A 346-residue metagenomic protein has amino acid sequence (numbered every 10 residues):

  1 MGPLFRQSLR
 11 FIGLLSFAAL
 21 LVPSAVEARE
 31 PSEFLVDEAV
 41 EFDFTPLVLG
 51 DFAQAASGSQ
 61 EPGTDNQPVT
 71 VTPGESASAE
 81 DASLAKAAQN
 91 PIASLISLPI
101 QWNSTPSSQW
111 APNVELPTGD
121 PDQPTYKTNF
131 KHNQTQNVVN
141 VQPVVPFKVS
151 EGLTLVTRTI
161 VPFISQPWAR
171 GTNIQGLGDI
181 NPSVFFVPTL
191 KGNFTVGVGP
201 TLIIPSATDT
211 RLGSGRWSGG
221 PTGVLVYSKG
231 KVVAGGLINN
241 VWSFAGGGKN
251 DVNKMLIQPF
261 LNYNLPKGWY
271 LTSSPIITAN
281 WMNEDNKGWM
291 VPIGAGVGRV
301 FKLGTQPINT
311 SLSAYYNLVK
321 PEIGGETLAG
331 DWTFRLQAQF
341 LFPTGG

Functional and structural regions predicted by a protein language model:
M1-L4, P23, I293: A general, composition-driven signal for non-globular sequence regions
G2-I12: Bacterial N-terminal signal peptides that target proteins for export
I12-P23: Bacterial N-terminal signal peptides
S24-A28: Sec/Tat signal peptide C-region and signal peptidase I cleavage site
R29-G246, N250-G346: Transmembrane beta-barrel domains of Gram-negative outer membranes and organellar outer membranes
